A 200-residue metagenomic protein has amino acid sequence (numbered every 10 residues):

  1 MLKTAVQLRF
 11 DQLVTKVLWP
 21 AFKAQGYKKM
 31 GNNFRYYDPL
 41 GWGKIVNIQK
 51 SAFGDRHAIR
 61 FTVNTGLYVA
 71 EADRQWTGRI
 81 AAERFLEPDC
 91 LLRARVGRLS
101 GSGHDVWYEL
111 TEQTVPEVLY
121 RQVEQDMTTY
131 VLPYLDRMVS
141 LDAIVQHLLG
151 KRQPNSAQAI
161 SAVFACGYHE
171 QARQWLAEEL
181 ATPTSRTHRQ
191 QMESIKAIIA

Functional and structural regions predicted by a protein language model:
L2-Q7, Y36-A200: Intrinsically disordered, low-complexity regulatory regions enriched in serine/threonine/proline and acidic residues
L8-K28: Amphipathic alpha-helical segments
G26-L40: A short acidic/basic microdomain associated with nuclease active sites
